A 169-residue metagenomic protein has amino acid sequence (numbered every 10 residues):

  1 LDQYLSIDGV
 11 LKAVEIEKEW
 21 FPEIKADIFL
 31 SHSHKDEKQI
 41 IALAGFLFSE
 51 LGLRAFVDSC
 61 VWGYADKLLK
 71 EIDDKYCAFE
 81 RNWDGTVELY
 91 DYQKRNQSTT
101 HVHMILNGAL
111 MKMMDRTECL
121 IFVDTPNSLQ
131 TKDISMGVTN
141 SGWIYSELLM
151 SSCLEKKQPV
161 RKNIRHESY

Functional and structural regions predicted by a protein language model:
L1, L148-Y169: C-terminal or late-domain output modules
L1-T117: Conserved N-terminal substructure of TIR/SEFIR domains
H101-V102, N127-K157: Conserved TIR/SEFIR loop-to-helix hotspot centered on a Trp-containing motif with a nearby acidic residue
D124: Glycine-rich, N-terminal phosphate-binding loop of Rossmann-like dinucleotide-binding domains
